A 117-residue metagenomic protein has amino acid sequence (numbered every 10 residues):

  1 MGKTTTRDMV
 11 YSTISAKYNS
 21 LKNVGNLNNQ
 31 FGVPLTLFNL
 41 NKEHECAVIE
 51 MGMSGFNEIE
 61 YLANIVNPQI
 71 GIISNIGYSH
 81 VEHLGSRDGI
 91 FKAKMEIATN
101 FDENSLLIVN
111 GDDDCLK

Functional and structural regions predicted by a protein language model:
M1-G111, C115: Phosphate-binding loop of NTP-binding sites
